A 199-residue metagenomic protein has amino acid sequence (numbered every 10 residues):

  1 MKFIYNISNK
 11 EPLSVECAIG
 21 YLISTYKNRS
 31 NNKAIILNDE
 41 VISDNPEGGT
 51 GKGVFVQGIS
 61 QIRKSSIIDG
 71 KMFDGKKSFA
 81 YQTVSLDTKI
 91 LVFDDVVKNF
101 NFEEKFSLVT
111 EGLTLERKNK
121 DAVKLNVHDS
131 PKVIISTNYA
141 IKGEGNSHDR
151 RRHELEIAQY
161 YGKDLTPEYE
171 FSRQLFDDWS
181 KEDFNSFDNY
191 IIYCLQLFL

Functional and structural regions predicted by a protein language model:
M1-D87, H153-L155, D188-I192, Q196: P-loop NTPase catalytic core of nucleic-acid-dependent motor ATPases
S43-P46, F73-G75, Y81, N119-L125 (+1 more regions): Short, contiguous acidic/charged loop-to-helix segments that flank catalytic cores in large enzymes
K64, N101-L125: Conserved catalytic/switch belt of AAA+ P-loop NTPases
A80-L86, R117-S136: AAA+/SF3 P-loop NTPase mechanochemical coupling elements
I90: Hydrophobic "anchor" residues on beta-strands that sit immediately upstream of conserved functional sites
F93-V96: Walker B catalytic acidic pair
V127-D129, G145-L199: Phosphate-sensing "switch" segment of ASCE/P-loop ATPases
T137-I141: Short, polar loop motifs at secondary-structure junctions
